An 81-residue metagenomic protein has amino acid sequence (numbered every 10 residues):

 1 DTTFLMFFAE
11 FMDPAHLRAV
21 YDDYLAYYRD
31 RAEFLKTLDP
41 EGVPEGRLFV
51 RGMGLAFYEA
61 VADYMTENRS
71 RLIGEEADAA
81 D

Functional and structural regions predicted by a protein language model:
D1-F34: Amphipathic alpha-helical dimerization/coiled-coil segments that flank or bridge DNA-binding/regulatory modules
M12-H16, V43, A60: Alpha-helical structural elements of signaling/regulatory helical domains
A19-D22, A26, L48-A56: A generic "alpha-helical surface" signal
Y28-D39, Y58, M65: Non-transmembrane amphipathic alpha-helical segments
L35-G52: Acidic interhelical loop/turn segments
R51-D81: Long, low-complexity, charge-rich intrinsically disordered regions
